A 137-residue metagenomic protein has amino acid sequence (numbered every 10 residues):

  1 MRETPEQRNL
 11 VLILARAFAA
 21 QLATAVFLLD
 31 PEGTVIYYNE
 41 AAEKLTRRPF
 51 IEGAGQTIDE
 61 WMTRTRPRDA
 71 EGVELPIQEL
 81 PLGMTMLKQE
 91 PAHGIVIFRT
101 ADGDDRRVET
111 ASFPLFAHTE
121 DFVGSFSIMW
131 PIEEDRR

Functional and structural regions predicted by a protein language model:
R2-P5, H118-R137: Sensory coupling linkers of modular signal transduction proteins
E6-T34: Sensory modules in modular signal-transduction proteins
L14, A54-R99: Terminal output helix/cap of sensory domains in signal transduction proteins
V35-I36, D105: Conserved hydrophobic beta-strand signature of PAS-family and PAS-like sensory domains
N39-E43: N-terminal capping loop/helix in small sensory signaling domains highlighted by a polar->aromatic N-x2-3-F motif
T46-R48, A54-G55: Glycine-centered C-terminal helix-capping/turn motifs at helix ends
E79, H93-I97, D104-T110, F126: PAS/PAC sensory module
T100-D102, A111-A117, I128-P131: PAS-family sensory domains and close relatives that share small-molecule sensor folds
